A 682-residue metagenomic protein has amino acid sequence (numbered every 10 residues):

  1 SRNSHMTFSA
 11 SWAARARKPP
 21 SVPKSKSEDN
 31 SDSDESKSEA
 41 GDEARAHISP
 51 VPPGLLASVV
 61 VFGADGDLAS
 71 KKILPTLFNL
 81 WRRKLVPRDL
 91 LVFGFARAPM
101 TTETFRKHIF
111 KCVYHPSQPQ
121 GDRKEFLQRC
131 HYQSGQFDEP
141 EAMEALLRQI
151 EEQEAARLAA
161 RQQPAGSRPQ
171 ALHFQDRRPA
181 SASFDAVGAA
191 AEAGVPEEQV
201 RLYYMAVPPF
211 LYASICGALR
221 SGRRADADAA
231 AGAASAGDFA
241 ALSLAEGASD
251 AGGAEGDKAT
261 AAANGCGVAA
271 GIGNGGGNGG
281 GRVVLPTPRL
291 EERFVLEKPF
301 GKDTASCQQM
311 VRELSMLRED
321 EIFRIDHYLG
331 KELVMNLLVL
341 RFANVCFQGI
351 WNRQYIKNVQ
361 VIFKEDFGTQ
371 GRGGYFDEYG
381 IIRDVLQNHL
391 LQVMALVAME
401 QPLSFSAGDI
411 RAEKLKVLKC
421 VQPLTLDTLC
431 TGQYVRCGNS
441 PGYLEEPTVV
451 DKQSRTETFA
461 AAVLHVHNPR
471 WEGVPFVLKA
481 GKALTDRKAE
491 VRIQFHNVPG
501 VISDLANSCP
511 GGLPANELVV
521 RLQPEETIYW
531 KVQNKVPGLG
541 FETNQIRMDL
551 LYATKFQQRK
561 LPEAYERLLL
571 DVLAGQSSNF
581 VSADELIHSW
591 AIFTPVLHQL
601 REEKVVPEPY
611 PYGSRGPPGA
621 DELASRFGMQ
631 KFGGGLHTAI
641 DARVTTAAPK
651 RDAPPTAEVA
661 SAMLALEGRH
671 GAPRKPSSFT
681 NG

Functional and structural regions predicted by a protein language model:
S1-H5: Short, Lys/Arg-enriched N-terminal segments with co-localized hydrophobic residues within the first ~10-30 amino acids
T7-P20, K24-K26, E39-R161, G166 (+4 more regions): Secretory/organelle targeting and membrane-embedding segments
N30-A40: Acidic, Ser/Thr-interspersed intrinsically disordered low-complexity regions
